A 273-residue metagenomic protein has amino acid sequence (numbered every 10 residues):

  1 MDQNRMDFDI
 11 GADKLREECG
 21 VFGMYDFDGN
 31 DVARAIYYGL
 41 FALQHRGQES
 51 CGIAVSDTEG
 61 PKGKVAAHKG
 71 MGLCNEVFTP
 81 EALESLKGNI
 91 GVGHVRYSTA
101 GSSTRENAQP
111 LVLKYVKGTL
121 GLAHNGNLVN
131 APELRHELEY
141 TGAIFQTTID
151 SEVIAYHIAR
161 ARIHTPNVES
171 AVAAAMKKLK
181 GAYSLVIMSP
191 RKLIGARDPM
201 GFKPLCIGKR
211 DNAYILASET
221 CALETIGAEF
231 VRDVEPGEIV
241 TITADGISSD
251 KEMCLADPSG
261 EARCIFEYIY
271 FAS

Functional and structural regions predicted by a protein language model:
M1-S273: Conserved short alpha-helical segments that host acidic/polar catalytic motifs at enzyme active sites
